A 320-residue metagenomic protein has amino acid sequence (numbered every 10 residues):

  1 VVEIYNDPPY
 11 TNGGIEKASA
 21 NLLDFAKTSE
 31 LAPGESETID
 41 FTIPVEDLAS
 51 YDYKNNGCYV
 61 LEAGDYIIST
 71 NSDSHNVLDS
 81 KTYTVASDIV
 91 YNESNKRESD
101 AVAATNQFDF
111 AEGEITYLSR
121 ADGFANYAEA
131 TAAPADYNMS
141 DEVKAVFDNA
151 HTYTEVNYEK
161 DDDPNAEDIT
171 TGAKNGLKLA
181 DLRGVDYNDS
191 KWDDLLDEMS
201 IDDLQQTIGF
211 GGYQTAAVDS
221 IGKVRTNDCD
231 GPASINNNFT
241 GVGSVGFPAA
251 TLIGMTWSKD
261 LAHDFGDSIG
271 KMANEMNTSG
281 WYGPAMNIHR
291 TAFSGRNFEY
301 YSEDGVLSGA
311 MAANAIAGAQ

Functional and structural regions predicted by a protein language model:
V1-A125: Intrinsically disordered, low-complexity Ser/Thr/Gly-rich stretches
Y66, P134, N138-Q320: N-terminal beta-rich core of secreted/periplasmic extracellular enzymes
Y91-S94, D100-A166: Non-catalytic terminal accessory/regulatory regions of metabolic enzymes
